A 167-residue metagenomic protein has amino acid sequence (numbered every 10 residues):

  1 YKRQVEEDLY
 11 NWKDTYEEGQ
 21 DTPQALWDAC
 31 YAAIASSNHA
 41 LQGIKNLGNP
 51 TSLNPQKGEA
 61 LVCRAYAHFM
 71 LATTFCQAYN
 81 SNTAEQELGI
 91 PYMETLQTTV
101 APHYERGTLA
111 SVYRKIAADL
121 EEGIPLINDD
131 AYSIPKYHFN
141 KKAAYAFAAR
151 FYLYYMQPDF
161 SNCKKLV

Functional and structural regions predicted by a protein language model:
Y1: Conserved small/polar residues in nucleotide/adenosyl-binding loops
Q4-F75, H103, G107, E122-Y132: Conserved, well-structured interaction surfaces
A33-L41, Y92-M93, A144-R150: Well-ordered alpha-helical segments within folded domains of soluble proteins
S36, A40, V112, D119 (+3 more regions): Alpha-helical solenoid repeat scaffolds, predominantly canonical TPR units
A67-Y79, L153-F160: Secretory-pathway/luminal and periplasmic proteins that interact with or process carbohydrate-rich
T74-K115, S161: Short coil/linker segments at helix-helix boundaries
K142-V167: Aromatic-residue-lined binding/catalytic grooves and analogous aromatic/hydrophobic interfacial grooves in multimeric
